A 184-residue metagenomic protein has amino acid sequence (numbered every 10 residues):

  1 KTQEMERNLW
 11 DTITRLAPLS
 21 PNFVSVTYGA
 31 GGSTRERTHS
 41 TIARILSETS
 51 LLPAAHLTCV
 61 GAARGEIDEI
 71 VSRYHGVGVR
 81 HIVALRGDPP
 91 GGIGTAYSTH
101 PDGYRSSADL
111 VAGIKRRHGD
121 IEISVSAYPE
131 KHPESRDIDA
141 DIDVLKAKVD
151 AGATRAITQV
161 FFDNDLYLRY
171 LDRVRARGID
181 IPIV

Functional and structural regions predicted by a protein language model:
K1, N22-V26, P53-L57, I82-A84 (+4 more regions): Hydrophobic faces of well-ordered beta-strands that scaffold small-molecule active sites in alpha/beta enzyme cores
K1-L9, P53-G65, E122-A140: Active-site mouth loops of central-metabolism enzymes
K1-V26: Conserved N-terminal beta1-alpha1 strand-loop-helix module at the mouth
I13-S20, H39-S50, V71-V79, A112-H118 (+1 more regions): Acidic (Asp/Glu)-rich catalytic clusters
A17-S40, D88-D102, T154-R173: Glycine-rich, proline-tolerant flexible connector loops at the mouths of alpha/beta enzymes
G32-H56, D102-V125, Y167-V184: Alpha-helix-loop-beta-strand connector modules within alpha/beta enzyme cores
C59-G76, P101-R105: Glycine-rich anion/phosphate-binding loops
A112-R155: Active-site/ligand-binding-proximal alpha/beta "capping" segment
